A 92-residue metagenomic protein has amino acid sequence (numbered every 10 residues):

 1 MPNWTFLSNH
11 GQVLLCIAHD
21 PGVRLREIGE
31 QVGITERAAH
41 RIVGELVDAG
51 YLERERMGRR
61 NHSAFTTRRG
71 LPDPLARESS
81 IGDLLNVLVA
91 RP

Functional and structural regions predicted by a protein language model:
M1-Q12: Short alpha-helical segments that sit at the start of domains
L15-H19: Short, locally clustered residues in the helix-turn-helix/winged-helix DNA-binding domain
E30, V47-D48: Alpha-helical residues within the helix-turn-helix
R37: Key DNA-contact positions within bacterial/archaeal DNA-binding proteins
V43-G44: Short, hydrophobic-biased segments on the C-terminal half of alpha helices that form "recognition helices"
R56-H62: Short, Lys/Arg-rich nucleic-acid/phosphate-binding segment
G70-P92: Amphipathic alpha-helical dimerization/coiled-coil segments that flank or bridge DNA-binding/regulatory modules
